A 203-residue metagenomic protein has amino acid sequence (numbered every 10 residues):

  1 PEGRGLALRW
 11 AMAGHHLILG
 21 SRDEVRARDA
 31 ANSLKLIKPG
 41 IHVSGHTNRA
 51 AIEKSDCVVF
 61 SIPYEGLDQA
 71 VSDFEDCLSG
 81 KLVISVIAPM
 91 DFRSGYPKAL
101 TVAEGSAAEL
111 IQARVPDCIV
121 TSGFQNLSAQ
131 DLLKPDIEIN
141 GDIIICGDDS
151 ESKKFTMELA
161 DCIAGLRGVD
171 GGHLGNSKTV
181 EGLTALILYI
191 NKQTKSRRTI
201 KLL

Functional and structural regions predicted by a protein language model:
P1-L36, C162: NAD(P)+-binding Rossmann beta1-loop-alpha1 motif at the extreme N-terminus of oxidoreductases
G5, G141-L203: Active-site-lining helix/loop region of Rossmann-like oxidoreductase modules
R28, K54, G80, D117-V120: A glycine-biased structural micro-motif
I37-L82, V86-G95: Rossmann-like NAD(P)-binding element
I37-S44, P116-I119, L166: A short helix-to-beta-strand connector/capping loop
Y96-E104, E109, L133-E151: Short beta-strand and adjoining strand-loop segment in the mid-core of the Rossmann-like NAD(P)-dependent dehydrogenase
V102-N126, L133-P135, F155: Short, glycine-/small-residue-rich phosphate/pyrophosphate-handling segment
